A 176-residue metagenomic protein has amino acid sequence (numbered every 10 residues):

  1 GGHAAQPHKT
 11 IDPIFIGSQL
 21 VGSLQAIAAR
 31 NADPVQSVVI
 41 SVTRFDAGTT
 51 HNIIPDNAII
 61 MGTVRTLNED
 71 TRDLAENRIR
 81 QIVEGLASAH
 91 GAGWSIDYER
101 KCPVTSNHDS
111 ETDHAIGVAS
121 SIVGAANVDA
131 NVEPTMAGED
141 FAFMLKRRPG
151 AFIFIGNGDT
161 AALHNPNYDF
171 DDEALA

Functional and structural regions predicted by a protein language model:
G1-N107, P134-A137, A142: Midchain, well-structured core segments that form catalytic/ion-binding scaffolds
F15, Q19-G22, G117, K146 (+1 more regions): Generic alpha-helical structural context detector
A92-S95, S120-P134: C-terminal helix-coil-helix/basic helical segment that borders enzyme active sites and/or dimer interfaces and provides
T105-S121: Short, low-order "capping/linker" segments at domain edges
S106, V123, I153-I155: Active-site neighborhoods of metal-dependent hydrolases
D129-A176: Zn-dependent metallopeptidase/amidohydrolase metal-coordination segment
